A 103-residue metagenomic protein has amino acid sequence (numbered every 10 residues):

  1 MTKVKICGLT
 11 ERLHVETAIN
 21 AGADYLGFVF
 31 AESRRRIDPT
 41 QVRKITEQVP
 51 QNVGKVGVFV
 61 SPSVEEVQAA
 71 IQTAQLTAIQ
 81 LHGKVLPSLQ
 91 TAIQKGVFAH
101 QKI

Functional and structural regions predicted by a protein language model:
M1-I103: Conserved N-terminal beta1-alpha1 strand-loop-helix module at the mouth
